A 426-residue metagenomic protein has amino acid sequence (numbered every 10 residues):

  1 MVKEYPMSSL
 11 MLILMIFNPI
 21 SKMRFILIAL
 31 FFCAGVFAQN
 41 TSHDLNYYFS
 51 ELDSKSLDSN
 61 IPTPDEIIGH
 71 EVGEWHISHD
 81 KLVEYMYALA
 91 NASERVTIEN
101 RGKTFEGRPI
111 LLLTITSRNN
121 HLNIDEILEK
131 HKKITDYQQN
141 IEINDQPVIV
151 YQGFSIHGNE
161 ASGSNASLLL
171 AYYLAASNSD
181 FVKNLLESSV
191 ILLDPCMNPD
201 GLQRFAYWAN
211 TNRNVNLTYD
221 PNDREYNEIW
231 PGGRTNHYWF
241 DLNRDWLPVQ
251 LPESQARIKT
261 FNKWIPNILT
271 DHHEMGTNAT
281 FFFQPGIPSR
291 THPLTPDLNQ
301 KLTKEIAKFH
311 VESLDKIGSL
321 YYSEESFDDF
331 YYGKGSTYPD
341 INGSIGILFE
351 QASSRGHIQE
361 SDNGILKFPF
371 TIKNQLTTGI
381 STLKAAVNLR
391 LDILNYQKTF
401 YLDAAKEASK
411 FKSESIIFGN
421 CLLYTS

Functional and structural regions predicted by a protein language model:
V36-N40: Boundary at the C-terminal end of the N-terminal hydrophobic targeting segment
L45-S56, L111-S117, I127-K133, Y137-P147 (+4 more regions): Surface-exposed loop and adjacent secondary-structure segments within mature catalytic domains
K55-E74, Q152, R290, S409-S415: Acidic/histidine-rich, surface-exposed loop or edge segments in extracytoplasmic proteins
E71-H76, I156-E160, Y238-L251, T291-K301: The substrate-binding groove and active-site-proximal loops of carbohydrate-active enzymes, especially glycoside
Q250-H310: Active-site-proximal loop/hinge segments that shape catalytic or ion-binding/gating pockets
I358, D362-A404: Catalytic cores of secreted or luminal carbohydrate-active enzymes
Y424-T425: Conserved small/polar residues in nucleotide/adenosyl-binding loops
